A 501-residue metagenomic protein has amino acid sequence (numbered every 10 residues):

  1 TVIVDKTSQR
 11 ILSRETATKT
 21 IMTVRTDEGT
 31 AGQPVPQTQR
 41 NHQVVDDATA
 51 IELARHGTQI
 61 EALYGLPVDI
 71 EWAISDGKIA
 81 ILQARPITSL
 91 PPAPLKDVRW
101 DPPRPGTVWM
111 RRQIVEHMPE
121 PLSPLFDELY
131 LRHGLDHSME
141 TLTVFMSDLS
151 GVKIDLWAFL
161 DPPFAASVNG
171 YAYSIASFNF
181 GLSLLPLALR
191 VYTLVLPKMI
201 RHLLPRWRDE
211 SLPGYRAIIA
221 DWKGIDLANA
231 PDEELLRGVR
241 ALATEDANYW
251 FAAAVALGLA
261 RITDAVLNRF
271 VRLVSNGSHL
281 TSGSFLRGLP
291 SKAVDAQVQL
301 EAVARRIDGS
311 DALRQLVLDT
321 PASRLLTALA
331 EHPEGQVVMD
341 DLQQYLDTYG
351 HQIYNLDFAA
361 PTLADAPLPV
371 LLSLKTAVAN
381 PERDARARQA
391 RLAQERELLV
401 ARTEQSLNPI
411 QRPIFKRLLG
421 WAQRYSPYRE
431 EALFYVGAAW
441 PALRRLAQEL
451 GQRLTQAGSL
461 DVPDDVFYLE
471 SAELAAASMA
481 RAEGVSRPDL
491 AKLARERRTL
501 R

Functional and structural regions predicted by a protein language model:
T1-G29, L82-L131: Extended active-site and interfacial segments that coordinate phosphate-rich ligands in large catalytic machineries
V2-V45, L368-T376, E382: Conserved catalytic core of nucleic-acid polymerases
R14, K19, Q33, Q43 (+3 more regions): Flexible, active-site-adjacent loop/turn segments at secondary-structure boundaries
Q33-A73: A long amphipathic alpha-helix within ATP-dependent nucleotide-binding catalytic cores
Q43, D47, A62-V68, D76 (+5 more regions): Contiguous hydrophobic, helix-prone segments at protein termini that mediate membrane targeting/anchoring
V68, A80-Q83: Protein kinase-like catalytic core scaffold
A73-S75, L82-I87, L469: Generic beta-strand/beta-sheet core signal
